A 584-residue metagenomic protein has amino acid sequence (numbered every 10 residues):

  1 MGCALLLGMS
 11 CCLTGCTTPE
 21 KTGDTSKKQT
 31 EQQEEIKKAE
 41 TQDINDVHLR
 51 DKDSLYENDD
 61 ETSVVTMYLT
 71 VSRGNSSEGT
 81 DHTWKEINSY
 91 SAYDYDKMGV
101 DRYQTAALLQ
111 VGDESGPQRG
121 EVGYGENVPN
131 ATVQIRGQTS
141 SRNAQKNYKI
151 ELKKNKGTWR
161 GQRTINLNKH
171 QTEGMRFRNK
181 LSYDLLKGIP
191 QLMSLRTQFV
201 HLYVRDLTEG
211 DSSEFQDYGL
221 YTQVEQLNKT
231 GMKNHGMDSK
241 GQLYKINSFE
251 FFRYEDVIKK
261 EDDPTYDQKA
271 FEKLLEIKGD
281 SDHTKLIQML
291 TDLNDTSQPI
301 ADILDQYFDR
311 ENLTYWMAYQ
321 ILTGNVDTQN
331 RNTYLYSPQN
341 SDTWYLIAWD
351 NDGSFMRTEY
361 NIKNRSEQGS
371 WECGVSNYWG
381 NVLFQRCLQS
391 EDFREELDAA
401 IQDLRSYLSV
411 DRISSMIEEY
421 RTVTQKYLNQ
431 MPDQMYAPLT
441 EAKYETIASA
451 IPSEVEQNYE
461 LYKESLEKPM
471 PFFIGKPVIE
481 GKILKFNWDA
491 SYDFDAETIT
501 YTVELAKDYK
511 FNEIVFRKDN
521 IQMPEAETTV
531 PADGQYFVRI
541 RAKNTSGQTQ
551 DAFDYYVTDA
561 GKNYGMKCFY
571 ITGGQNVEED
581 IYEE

Functional and structural regions predicted by a protein language model:
C11-G15: C-terminal motif of bacterial Sec signal peptides marking the signal peptidase cleavage site
K21-L181: Conserved NTP-binding catalytic cores of kinases and kinase-like/nucleotidyltransferase enzymes across multiple kinase
S77, N143, G279-I287, T291-Q329 (+3 more regions): Middle-to-C-terminal accessory/interaction subdomains
G112, T502-D508, R539-K543: Predominantly extracellular/luminal cell-surface or secreted proteins
K156, K169, L192-L195, D211-A318 (+1 more regions): Internal "kinase-insert"/substrate-recognition segments embedded within catalytic cores of ATP-dependent enzymes
V515-Q522: Short beta-strand segments within Ig-like beta-sandwich modules, predominantly Fibronectin type-III
V530-T549: Beta-strand-rich modules
T545-D580: Extracellular fibronectin type III
